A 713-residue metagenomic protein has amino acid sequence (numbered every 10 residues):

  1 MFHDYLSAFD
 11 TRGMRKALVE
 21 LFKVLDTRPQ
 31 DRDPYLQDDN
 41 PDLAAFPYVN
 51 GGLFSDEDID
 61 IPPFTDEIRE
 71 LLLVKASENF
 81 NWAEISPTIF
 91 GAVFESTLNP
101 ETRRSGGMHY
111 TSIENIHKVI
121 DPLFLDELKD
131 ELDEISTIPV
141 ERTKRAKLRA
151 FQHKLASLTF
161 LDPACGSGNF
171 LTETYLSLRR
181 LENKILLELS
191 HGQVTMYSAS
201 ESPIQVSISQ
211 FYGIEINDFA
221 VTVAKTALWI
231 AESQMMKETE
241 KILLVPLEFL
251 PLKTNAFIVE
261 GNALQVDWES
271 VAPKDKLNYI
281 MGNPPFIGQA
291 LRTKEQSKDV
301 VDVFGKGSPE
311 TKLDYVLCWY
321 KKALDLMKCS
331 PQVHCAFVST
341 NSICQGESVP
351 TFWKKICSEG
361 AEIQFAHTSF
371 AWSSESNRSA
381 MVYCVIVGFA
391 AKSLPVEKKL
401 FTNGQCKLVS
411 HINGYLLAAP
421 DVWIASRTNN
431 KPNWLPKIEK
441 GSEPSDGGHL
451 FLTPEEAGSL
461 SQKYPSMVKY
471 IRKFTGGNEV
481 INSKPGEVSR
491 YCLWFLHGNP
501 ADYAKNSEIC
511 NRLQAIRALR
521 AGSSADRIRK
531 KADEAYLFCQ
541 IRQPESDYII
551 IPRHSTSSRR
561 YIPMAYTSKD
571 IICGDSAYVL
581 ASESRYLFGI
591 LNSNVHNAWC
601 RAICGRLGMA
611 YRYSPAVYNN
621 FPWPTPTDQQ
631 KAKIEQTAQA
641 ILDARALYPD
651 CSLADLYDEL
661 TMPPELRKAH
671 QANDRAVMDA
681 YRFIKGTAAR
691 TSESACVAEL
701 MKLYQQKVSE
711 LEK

Functional and structural regions predicted by a protein language model:
M1-S177, Q210-V223, A227, G261-R292 (+9 more regions): Preference for the N-terminal adenyl/adenosyl cofactor-binding alpha/beta module
H3-R12, K23-L25, P29-Q30, T172 (+13 more regions): Signature of N6-adenine DNA methyltransferases within the class I
E67, S426-D575, T691-K713: Segments forming glycine/polar-rich beta-alpha architectures that bind adenosine-containing cofactors
A76, T102, V140-T159, I204 (+6 more regions): Flexible, glycine/threonine-enriched loop-and-boundary segments that flank and lead into catalytic domains of large
S86-T102, P139-K154, S190, V194-Q205 (+5 more regions): Active-site-adjacent bridging/hinge elements
L132-F151, E182-I204, S233-T254: Short mixed-charge
C165, E508-I516, W623-K713: Non-catalytic DNA-recognition/assembly elements of restriction-modification systems
Y578-N620, T627-A632, Q636, A640-A644: Basic, amphipathic alpha-helical recognition segments used for DNA target recognition
